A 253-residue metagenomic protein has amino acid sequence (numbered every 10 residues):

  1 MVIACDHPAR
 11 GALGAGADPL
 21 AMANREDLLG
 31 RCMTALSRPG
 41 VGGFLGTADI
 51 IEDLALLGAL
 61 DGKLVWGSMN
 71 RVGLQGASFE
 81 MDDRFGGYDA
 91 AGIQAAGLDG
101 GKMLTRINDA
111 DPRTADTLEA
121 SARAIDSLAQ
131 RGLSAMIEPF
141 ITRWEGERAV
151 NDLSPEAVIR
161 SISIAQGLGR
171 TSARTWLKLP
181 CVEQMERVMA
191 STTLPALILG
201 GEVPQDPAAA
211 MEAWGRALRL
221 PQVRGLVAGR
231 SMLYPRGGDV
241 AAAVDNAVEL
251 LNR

Functional and structural regions predicted by a protein language model:
M1-G11: N-terminal glycine-rich anion-binding loops that anchor highly charged ligand groups
V2-A4, F44-G46, M136: A structural signal for short, well-ordered beta-strand segments and their strand-loop junctions that often border
V2-A4, K178, V227: Structured core elements
D6, L199-E202, S231: Short, loop-centered acidic/histidine patches that primarily coordinate divalent metals
A9, G14-P39, G43, I51 (+4 more regions): Alpha/beta enzyme core
I50-I51, L233: Gly/Ser/Thr-rich loops at beta-strand to alpha-helix junctions that form or flank small-molecule/cofactor-binding
L226-L233: Short acidic/histidine-rich active-site segments
L233-R253: C-terminal helical cap(s) of enzyme catalytic domains, especially alpha/beta-barrels
